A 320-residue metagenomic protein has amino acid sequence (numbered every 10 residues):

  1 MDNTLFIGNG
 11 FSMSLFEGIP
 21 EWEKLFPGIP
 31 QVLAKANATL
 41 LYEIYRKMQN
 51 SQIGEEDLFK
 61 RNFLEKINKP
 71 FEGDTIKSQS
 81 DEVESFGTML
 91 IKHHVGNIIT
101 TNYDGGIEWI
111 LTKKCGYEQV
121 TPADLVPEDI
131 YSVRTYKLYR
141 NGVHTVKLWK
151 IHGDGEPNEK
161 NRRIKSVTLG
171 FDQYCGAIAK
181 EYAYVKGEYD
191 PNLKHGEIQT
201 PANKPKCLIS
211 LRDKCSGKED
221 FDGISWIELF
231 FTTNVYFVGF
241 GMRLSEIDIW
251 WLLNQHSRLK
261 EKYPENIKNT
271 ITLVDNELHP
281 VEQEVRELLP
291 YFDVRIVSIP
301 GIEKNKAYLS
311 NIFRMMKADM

Functional and structural regions predicted by a protein language model:
M1-F59, K77, D81-G96, K114-E118 (+2 more regions): SIR2/sirtuin-family catalytic core signature
I19, F26-I29, K69, T121 (+6 more regions): Intrinsic-disorder/low-complexity coil detector
A34-A38, A123, A177-A179, A183 (+3 more regions): A sequence-composition feature that detects small, non-aromatic residues
G54-Q79, A183-S216: Glycine-rich phosphate-binding "P-loop"
N68-F71, Q119-D124, K206-I209, M242-S245: N-terminal start-of-chain detector that recognizes signal peptides and the immediate post-cleavage beginning
L90, V95-D190: Extended, H/D-rich, highly charged conserved domains that either
Y117-V120, N158-T168, I178-L211, I267-T272 (+2 more regions): Generic preference for hydrophobic/aromatic residues in regular secondary structure cores
